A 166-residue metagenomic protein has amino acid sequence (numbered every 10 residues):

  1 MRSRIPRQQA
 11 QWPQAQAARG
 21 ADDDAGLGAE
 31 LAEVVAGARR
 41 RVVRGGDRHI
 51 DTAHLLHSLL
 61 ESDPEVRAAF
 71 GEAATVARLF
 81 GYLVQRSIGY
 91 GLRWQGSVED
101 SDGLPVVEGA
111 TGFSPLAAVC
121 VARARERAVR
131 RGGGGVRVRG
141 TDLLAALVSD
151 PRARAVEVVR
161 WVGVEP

Functional and structural regions predicted by a protein language model:
M1-P166: Histone-fold recognition with a strong bias for associated Lys/Arg-rich disordered tails
